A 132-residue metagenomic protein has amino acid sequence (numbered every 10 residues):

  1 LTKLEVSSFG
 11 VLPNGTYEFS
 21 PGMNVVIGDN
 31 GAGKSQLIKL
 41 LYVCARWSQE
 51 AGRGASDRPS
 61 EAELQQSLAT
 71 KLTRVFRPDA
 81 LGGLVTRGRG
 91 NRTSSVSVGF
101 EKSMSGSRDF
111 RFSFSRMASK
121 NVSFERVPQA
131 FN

Functional and structural regions predicted by a protein language model:
L1-N132: P-loop NTPase switch/coupling surface
